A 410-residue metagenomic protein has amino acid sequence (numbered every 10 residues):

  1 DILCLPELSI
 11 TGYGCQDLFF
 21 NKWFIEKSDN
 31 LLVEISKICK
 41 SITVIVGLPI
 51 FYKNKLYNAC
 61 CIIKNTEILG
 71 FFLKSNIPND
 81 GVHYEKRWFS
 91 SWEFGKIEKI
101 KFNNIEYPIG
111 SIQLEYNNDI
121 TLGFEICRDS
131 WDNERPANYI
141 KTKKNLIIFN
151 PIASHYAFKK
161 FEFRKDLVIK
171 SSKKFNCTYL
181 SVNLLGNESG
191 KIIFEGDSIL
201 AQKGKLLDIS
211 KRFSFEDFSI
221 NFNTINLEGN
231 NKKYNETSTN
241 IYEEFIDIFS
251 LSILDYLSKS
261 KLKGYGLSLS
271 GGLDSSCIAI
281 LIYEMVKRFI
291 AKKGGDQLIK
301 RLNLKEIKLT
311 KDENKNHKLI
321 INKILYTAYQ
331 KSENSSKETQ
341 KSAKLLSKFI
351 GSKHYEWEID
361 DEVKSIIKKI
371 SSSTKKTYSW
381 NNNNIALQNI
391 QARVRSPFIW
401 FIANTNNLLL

Functional and structural regions predicted by a protein language model:
D1-S268, A279-I307, F349, H354: Enzyme catalytic cores with a strong preference for nitrogen-chemistry domains
F149, H155-Y156, N176, F249 (+2 more regions): Nucleotide-activated chemistry modules centered on ATP-dependent adenylation/adenylyltransferase
S171, L346, I402: Hydrophobic/aromatic ligand-binding patch that stacks against planar heteroaromatic rings of cofactors or nucleotides
D217-T224, L298-A386, A392: A conserved beta-strand->alpha-helix junction
I241-F249, S275, S335, T339 (+2 more regions): Phosphate/oxyanion-binding active-site loops and adjacent basic polyanion-contact surfaces
L257, K318-L319, F401-A403: Replace "in large, NTP-powered and nucleic-acid-processing enzymes" with "in large, NTP-powered factors and other
K263-S275, D360-K364: A glycine-rich phosphate-binding loop feature that marks nucleotide/adenosyl-phosphate handling sites
L269-I282, K341, I370: Short glycine/threonine-rich loop-to-helix capping motif typified by GTGT followed within a few residues by an Asp-Pro
